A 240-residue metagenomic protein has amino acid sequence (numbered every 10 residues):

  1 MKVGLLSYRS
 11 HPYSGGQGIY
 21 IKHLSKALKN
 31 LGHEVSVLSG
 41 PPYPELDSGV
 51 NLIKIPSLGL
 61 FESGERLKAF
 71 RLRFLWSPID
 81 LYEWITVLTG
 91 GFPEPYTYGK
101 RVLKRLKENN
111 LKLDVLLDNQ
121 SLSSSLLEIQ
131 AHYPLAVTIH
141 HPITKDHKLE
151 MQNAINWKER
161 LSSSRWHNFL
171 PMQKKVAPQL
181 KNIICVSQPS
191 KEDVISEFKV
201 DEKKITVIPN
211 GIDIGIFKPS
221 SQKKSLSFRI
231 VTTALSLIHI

Functional and structural regions predicted by a protein language model:
M1, G215-I230: Nucleotide-sugar donor-binding and catalytic loop/hinge architecture of NDP-sugar-dependent glycosyltransferases
M1-G59, N109-L111: N-terminal subdomain of nucleotide-sugar transferases
V3, V115-L117, I129-E159: Active-site proximal beta-strand in glycosyltransferases
L38-R101: A conserved catalytic-core segment of Leloir-type glycosyltransferases
G90-G91, R105-S123, A136, H239: Short N-terminal targeting/anchoring amphipathic segment
L103-K107, I143, R160-I183: Membrane-proximal helix-turn-helix segments that form the acceptor-binding/catalytic region of lipid-linked
I184, K223-I238: Conserved donor-binding/catalytic core segment of Leloir-type glycosyltransferases
P189, G211: Carbohydrate-associated surface elements
